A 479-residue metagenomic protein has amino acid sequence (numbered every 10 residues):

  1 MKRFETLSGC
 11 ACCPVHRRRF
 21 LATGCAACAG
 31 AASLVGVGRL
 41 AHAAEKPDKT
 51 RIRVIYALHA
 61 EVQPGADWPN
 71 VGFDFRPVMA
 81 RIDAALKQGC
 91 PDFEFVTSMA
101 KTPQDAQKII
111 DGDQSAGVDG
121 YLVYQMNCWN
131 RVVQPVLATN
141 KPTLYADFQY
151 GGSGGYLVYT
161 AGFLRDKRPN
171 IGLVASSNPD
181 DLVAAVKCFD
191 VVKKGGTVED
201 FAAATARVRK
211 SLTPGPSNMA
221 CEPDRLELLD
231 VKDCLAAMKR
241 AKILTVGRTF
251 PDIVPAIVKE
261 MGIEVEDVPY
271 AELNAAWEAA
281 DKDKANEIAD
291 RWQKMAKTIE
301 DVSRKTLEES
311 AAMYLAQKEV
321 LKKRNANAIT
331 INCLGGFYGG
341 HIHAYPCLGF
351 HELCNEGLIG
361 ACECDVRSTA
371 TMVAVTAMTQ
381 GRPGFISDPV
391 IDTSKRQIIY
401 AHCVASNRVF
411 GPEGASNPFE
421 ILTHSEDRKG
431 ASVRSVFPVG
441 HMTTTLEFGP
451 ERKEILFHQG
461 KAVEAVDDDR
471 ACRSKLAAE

Functional and structural regions predicted by a protein language model:
M1-H16: N-terminal secretory signal peptides
P14-R19, G30-A44: N-terminal twin-arginine translocation
T23-G24, A161-G381: Conserved, well-structured core segments that form the ligand-binding/active-site neighborhood of functional domains
A44-V158, K210-A236, K259-N325: Metallocofactor- and cofactor-centric catalytic cores in central/energy metabolism, strongly enriched
P47-I52, Y56, N70-R81, K101 (+7 more regions): Anaerobic metallocofactor- and corrinoid-dependent redox/one-carbon enzyme cores, especially those from methanogenesis
V62-P64, T102-D105, W129-V132, G152-S153 (+5 more regions): Flexible loop/turn segments at secondary-structure boundaries
